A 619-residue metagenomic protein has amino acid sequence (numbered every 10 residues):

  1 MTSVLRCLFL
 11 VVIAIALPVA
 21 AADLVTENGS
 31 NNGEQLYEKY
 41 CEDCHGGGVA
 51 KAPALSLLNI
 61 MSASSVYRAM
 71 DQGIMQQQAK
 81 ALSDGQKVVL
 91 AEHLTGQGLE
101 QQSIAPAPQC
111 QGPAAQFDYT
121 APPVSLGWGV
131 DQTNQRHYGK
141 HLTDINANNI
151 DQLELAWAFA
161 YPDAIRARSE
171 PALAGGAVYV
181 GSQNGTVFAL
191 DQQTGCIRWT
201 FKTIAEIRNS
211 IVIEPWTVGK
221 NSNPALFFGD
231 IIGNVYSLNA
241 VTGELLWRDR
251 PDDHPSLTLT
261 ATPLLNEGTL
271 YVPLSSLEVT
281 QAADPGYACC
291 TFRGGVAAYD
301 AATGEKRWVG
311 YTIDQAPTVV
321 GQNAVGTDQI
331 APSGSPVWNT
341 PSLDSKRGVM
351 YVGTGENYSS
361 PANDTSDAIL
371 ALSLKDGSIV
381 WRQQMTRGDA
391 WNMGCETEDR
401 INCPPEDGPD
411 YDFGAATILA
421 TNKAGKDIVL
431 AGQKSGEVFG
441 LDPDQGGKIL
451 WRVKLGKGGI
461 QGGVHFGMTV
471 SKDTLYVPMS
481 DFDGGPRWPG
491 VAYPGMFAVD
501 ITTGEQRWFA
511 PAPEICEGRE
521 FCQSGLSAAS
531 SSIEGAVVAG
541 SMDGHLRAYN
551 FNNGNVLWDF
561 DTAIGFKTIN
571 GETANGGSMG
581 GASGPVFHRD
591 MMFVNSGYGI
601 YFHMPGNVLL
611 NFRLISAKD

Functional and structural regions predicted by a protein language model:
C7-P18: Bacterial N-terminal signal peptides
A20-L36, P113-A114: Electrostatic cytochrome c docking/interface patches
D23-G29, E42-S62: His/Cys-centered metal/cofactor-coordination and adjacent catalytic loops
G33-G48, V66, L90: The canonical Cys-X-X-Cys-His
K51-A52, Q132-G139, A164-S169: Short, solvent-exposed loop/turn elements at domain surfaces
K51-G98, V349: Extracytoplasmic electron-transfer domains, predominantly the class I c-type cytochrome c fold
A63, A147-P162, V187-I207, I213-N223 (+8 more regions): Extracytoplasmic/lumenal domain signature
P108-A156, T312, A316-P317: Blade/loop signatures of beta-propeller domains
